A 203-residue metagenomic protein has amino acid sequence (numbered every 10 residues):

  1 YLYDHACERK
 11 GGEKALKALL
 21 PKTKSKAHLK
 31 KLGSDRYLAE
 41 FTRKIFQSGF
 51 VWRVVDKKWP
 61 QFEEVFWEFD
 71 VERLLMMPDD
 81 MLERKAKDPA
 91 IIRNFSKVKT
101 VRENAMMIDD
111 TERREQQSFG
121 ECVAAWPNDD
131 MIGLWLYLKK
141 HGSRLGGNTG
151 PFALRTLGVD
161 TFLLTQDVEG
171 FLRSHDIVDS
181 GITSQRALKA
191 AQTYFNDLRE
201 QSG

Functional and structural regions predicted by a protein language model:
Y1-K22, Q116, G120-G203: C-terminal accessory module of base-excision DNA glycosylases/AP lyases that mediates lesion recognition and DNA
Y1-N94, V98: N-terminal polyanion-binding entry modules of DNA glycosylases/AP lyases and select other DNA-binding proteins
T42, F46, W59-E63, R102-D109 (+2 more regions): Short, amphipathic alpha-helical segments that act as regulatory/interfacial helices in nucleotide-processing proteins
S48-V54, I108-Q116, I177-V178: Short helix-capping/linker segments at secondary-structure and domain boundaries
K58-Q61, M77, N104, T156 (+1 more regions): Short acidic/histidine-centered micro-motifs embedded in hydrophobic/aromatic stretches that mark compact functional
W67-R144: Alpha-helical ds-nucleic-acid-binding substructure associated with the helix-hairpin-helix region of base-excision DNA
